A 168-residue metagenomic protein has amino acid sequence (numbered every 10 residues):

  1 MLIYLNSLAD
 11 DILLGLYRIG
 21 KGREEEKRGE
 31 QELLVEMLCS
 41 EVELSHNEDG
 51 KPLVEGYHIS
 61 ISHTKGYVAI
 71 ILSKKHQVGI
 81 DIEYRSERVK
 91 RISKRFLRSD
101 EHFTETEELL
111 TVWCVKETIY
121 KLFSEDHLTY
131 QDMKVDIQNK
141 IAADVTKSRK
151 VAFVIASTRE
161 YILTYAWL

Functional and structural regions predicted by a protein language model:
M1-L168: Core catalytic alpha/beta fold that binds nucleotide/phospho-ligands
